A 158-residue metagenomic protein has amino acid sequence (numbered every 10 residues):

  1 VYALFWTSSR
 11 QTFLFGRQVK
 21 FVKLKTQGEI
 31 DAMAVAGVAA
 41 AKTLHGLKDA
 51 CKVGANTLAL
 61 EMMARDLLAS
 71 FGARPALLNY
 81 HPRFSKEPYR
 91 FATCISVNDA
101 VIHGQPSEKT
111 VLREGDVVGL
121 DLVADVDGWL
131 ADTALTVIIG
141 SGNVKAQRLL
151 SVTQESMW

Functional and structural regions predicted by a protein language model:
A3-W158: Active-site neighborhoods and metal-handling regions in enzymes and metal-associated proteins
